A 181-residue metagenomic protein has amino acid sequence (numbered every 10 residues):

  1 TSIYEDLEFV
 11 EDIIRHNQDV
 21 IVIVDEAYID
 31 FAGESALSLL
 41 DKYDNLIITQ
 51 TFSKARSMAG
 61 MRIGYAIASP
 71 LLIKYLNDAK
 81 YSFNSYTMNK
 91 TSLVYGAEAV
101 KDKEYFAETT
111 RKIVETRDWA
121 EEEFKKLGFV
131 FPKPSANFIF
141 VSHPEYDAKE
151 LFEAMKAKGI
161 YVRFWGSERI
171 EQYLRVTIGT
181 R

Functional and structural regions predicted by a protein language model:
T1-D30: Active-site phosphate-binding strand-loop segment of PLP-dependent enzymes
E8-D12, S38, E115, W119 (+1 more regions): Alpha-helical scaffolding segments of alpha/beta enzyme cores, especially the outer helices of TIM-barrel or partial
N45-K125, F129-P132: PLP-dependent aminotransferase class I/II
G60, S135, R169-Q172: Short acidic/glycine-enriched loop/turn segments that link adjacent beta-strands
A68, F140-Y146, A157-R181: Conserved PLP-binding active-site segment of the aspartate aminotransferase-like
I113-V114, E123-K158, L174: Conserved PLP-binding catalytic core of the aspartate aminotransferase-like
